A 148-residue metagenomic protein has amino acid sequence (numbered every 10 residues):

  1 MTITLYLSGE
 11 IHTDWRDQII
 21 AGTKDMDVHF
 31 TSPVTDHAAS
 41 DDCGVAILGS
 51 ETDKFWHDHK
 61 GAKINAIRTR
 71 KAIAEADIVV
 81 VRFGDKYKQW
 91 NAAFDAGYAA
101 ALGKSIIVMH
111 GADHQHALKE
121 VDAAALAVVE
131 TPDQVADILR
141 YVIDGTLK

Functional and structural regions predicted by a protein language model:
M1-K148: Conserved catalytic or regulatory cores that recognize and/or transform ribose-phosphate-containing ligands
